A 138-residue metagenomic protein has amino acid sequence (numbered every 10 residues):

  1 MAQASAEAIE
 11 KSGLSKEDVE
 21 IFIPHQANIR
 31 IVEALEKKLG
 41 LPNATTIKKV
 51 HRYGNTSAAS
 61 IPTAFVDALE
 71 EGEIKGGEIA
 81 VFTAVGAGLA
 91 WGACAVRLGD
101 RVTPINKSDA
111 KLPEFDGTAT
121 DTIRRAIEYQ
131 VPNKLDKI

Functional and structural regions predicted by a protein language model:
A2-I9, E20-V131: Claisen-condensing/thiolase-fold acyl-transfer catalytic domains that form or cleave C-C bonds in fatty acid
L14-K16: Long hydrophobic segments that form regular secondary structure
V131-I138: Long, low-complexity, intrinsically disordered cytosolic termini of multi-pass membrane proteins
